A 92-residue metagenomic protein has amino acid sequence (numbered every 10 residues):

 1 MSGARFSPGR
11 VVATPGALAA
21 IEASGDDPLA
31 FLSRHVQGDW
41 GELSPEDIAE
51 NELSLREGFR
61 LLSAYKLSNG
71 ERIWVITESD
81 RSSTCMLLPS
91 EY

Functional and structural regions predicted by a protein language model:
S2-L62: Compact soluble domain cores
R56-Y92: Short, compact, well-ordered microdomains
